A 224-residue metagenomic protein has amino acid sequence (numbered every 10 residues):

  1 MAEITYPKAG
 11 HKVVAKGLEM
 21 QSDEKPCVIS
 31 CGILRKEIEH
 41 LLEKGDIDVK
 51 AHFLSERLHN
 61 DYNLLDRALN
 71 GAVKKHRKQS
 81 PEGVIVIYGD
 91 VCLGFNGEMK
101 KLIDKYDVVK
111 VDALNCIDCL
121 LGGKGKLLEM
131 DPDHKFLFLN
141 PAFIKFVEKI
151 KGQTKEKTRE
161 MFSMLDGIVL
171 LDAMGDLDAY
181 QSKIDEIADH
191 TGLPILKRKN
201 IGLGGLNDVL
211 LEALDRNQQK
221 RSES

Functional and structural regions predicted by a protein language model:
M1-M20, F143-E156, E212: Short N-terminal or domain-adjacent regulatory/targeting segments
A2-G45: N-terminal basic/disordered segments at the start of proteins
V28-K36, L58-H59, I87-G97, I117-D118 (+3 more regions): Gly/Ser/Thr-rich loops at beta-strand to alpha-helix junctions that form or flank small-molecule/cofactor-binding
D48-D66, K197-N200: A short beta-strand-loop structural module common to alpha/beta enzyme folds
Y62-H76: Glycine-rich, highly charged phosphate/nucleotide-binding loops
F95-K149: Long, charge-dense
M130-D185: A conserved mid-domain beta-alpha-beta active-site/ligand-binding segment of alpha/beta enzyme cores
A173-S224: C-terminal, charge/polar-rich interaction regions
